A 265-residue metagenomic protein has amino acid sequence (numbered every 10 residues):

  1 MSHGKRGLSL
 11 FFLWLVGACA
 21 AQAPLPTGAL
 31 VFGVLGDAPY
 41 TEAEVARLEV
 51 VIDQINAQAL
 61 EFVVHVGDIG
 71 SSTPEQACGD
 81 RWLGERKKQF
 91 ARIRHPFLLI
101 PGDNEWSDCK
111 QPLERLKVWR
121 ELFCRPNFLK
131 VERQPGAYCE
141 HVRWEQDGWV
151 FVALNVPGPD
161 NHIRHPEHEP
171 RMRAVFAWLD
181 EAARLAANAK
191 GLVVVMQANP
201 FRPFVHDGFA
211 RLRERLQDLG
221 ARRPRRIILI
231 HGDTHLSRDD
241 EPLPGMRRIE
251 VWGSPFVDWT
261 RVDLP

Functional and structural regions predicted by a protein language model:
M1-G4: N-terminal secretory signal peptides that target proteins for export/translocation
G7-A18: Bacterial N-terminal signal peptides
C19-D80: N-terminal active-site segment of His-dependent metallophosphoesterases
L25, D53-F62, A91, E145 (+2 more regions): His/acidic metal-ligating clusters that form di-metal
G28, E44-V51, V66, G79-Q89 (+4 more regions): Stable alpha-helical elements in mature extracytoplasmic
F32-V34, V63-H65, L99-I100, V194 (+1 more regions): Residue-level marker for buried hydrophobic side chains located in beta-strands that build the well-ordered beta-sheet
D37, G67-D68, G102-D103, Q197 (+1 more regions): Active-site glycine-centered loops adjacent to acidic/histidine catalytic or metal-binding residues that shape
Q76-A174, R215, D239-P265: Extended active-site neighborhood of metal-dependent phosphoesterases/phosphodiesterases
